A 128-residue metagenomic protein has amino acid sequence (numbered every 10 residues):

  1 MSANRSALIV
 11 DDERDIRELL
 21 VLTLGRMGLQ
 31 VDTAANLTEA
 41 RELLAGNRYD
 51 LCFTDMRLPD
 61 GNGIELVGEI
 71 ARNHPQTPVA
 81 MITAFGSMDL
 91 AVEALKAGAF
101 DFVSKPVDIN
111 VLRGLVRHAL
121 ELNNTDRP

Functional and structural regions predicted by a protein language model:
R17, P59, S87: The feature encodes the CheY-like receiver
E18-R26: Charged docking surfaces used in two-component/phosphorelay signaling
N36, N62-E65: Acidic catalytic/metal-coordinating carboxylates
E42, I64-Q76, E93: Short amphipathic alpha-helix used as the core "switch/output" element in two-component signaling
N47-F53, L58: Active-site beta3 strand of CheY-like receiver
D89, V103-V116: C-terminal output helix
